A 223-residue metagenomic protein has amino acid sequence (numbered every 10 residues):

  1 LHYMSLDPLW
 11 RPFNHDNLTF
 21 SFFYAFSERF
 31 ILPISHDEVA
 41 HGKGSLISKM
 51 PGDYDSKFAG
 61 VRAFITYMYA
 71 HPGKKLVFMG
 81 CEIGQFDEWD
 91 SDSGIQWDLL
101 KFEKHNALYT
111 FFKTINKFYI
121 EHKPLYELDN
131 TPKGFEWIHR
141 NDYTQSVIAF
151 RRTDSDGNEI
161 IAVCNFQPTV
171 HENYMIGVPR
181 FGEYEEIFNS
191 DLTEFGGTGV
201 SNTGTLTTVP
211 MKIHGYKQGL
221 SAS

Functional and structural regions predicted by a protein language model:
L1-D90, I120-D191: Conserved alpha/beta catalytic core and glycan-binding cleft of carbohydrate-active enzymes
D53-D55, L99-N106: A short acidic, glycine-rich active-site loop that binds or catalyzes chemistry on phosphate/adenosine moieties
W89-L99: Active-site His/acidic residue clusters
E103-Y126: Catalytic cores of secreted or luminal carbohydrate-active enzymes
P168-S223: C-terminal beta-sandwich/jelly-roll accessory domains of carbohydrate-active enzymes
